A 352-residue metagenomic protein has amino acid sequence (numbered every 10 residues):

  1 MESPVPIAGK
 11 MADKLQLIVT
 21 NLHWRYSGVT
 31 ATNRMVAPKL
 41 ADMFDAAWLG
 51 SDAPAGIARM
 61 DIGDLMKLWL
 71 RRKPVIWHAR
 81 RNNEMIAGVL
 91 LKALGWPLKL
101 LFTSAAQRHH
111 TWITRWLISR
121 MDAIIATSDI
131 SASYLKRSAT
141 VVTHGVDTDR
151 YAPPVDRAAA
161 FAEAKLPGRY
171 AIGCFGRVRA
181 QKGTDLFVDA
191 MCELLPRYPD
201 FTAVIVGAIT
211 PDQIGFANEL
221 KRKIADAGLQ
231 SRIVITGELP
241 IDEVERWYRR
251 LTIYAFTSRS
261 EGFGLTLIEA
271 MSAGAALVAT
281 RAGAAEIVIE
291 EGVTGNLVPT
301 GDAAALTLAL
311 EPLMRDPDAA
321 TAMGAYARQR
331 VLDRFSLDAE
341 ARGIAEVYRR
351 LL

Functional and structural regions predicted by a protein language model:
I118-R157, L166-P167, C174: Donor nucleotide-sugar binding/catalytic pocket of nucleotide-sugar-dependent glycosyltransferases
E163-K182, V188-E193, V204: Conserved donor-binding/catalytic core segment of Leloir-type glycosyltransferases
A217-E238: Nucleotide-activated donor-binding/catalytic signature segment of Leloir-type glycosyltransferases, i.e., the conserved
E238-L239, R246-L251: Short alpha-helical donor nucleotide-sugar binding micro-motif in glycosyltransferases
R259: Aromatic "clamp/platform" in nucleotide-sugar-dependent glycosyltransferases that forms part of the donor/acceptor
A276-T280, I289: Short hydrophobic beta-strand element within catalytic cores of glycosyltransferases and related nucleotide-activated
E291-G292, N296-A304, P312-D318: Conserved acidic donor-binding segment of nucleotide-sugar-dependent glycosyltransferases
P312, A319-R334, E340-G343: A short, well-ordered alpha-helix in the C-terminal region of glycosyltransferases
